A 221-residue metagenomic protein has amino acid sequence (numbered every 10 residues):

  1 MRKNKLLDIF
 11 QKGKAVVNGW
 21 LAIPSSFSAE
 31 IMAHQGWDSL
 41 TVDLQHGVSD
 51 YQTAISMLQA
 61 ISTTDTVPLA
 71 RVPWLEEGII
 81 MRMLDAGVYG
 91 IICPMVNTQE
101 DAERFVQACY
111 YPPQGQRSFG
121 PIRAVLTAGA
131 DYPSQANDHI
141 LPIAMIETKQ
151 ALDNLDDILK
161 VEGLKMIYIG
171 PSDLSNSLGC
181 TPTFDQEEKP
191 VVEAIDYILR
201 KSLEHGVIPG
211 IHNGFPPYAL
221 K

Functional and structural regions predicted by a protein language model:
M1-K221: Expand to "…catalyze enediolate/carbanion chemistry for C-C bond making/breaking, isomerization, decarboxylation
